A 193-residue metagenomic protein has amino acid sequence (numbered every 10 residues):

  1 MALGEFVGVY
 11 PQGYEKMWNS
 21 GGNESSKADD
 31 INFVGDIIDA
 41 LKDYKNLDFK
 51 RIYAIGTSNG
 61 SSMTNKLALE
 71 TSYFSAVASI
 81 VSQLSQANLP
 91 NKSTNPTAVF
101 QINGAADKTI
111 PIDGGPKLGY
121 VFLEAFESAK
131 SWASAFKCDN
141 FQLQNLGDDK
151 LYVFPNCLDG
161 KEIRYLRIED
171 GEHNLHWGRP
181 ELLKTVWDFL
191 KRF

Functional and structural regions predicted by a protein language model:
M1-G4, N46-L47, L69-T71, N91-N95 (+2 more regions): Extracellular/periplasmic catalytic domains that process cell-envelope and extracellular macromolecules
M1-Y53, T57, S62-K66, P180: Serine-hydrolase catalytic machinery in alpha/beta-hydrolase-like enzymes
Q12, I55, A78-V81, F100-N103 (+1 more regions): Alpha/beta-hydrolase-fold catalytic nucleophile elbow
D43-T97: Primarily recognizes the serine-hydrolase "nucleophile elbow" in alpha/beta-hydrolase and SGNH/GDSL folds
N95-P111: A structural motif
A98-I102, A133-F193: C-terminal catalytic histidine-bearing segment of alpha/beta-hydrolase fold enzymes
A105-K108, G115-P116, D170-E172: Acidic beta-to-alpha connecting loop that harbors the catalytic carboxylate
K108, L118-N140: Acidic, glycine-rich loop-and-strand cores that form catalytic or ligand-binding grooves in diverse globular domains
